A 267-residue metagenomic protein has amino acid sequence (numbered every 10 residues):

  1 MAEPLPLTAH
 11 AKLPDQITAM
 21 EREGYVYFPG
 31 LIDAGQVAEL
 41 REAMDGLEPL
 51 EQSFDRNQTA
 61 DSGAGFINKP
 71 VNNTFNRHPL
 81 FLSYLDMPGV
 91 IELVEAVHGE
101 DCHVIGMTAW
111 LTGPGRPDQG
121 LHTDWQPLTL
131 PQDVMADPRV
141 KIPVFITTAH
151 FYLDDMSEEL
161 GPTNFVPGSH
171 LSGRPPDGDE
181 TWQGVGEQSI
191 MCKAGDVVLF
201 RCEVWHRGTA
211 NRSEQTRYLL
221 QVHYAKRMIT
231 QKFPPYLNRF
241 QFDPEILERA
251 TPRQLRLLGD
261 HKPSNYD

Functional and structural regions predicted by a protein language model:
M1-E23, P29-V140: Non-heme Fe(II)-dependent double-stranded beta-helix
A2-L5, F54-R56, P176, V197 (+2 more regions): Non-heme Fe(II)/2-oxoglutarate
L31, M107-A109, Y152, G168 (+1 more regions): Short, well-ordered beta-to-alpha junction loops that form the rim of enzyme active sites and present histidine/acidic
H78-S83, V185-Q188, R207-T209: Active-site rim elements
L93, R116-C192, I229-L237: Catalytic core of non-heme Fe(II) oxygenases with the double-stranded beta-helix
M107-A109, A149-F151, L220-Y224: A structural signal for short, well-ordered beta-strand segments
G186-D196, C202, H206: Extended serine/threonine-enriched, polar tracts that run as long, contiguous segments within proteins
